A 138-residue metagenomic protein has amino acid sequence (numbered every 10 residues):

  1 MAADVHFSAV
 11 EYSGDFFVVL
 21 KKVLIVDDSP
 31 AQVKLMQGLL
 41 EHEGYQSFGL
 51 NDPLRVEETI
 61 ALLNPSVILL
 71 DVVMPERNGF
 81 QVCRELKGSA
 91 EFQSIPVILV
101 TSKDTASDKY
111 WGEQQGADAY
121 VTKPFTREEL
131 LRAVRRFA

Functional and structural regions predicted by a protein language model:
K34-H42: Charged docking surfaces used in two-component/phosphorelay signaling
G44-D52, T59: Short hydrophobic/Thr-rich beta-strand motif most characteristic of the beta2 strand and flanking loop of CheY-like
L63-L69: Active-site beta3 strand of CheY-like receiver
M74: Receiver (REC) domain active-site loop signature in two-component systems and cognate sites in sensor histidine kinases
F125-V134: C-terminal output helix
